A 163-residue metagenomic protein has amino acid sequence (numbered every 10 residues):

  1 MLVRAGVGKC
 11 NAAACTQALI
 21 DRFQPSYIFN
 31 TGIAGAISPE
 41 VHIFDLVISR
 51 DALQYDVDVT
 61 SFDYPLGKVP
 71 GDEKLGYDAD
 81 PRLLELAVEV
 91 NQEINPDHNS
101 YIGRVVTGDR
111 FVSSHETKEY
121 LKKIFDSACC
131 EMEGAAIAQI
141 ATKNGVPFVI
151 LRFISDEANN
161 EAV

Functional and structural regions predicted by a protein language model:
M1-F23: N-terminal short beta-loop-beta anion/metal-coordinating cradle
L2-A5, R104-V106, L151: Active-site-proximal beta-strand elements of phosphoester/diester hydrolases
Q24-F29: Proline-aspartate-enriched helix->loop->beta-strand connector
I37-F125: Mid-sequence, gly/pro-rich, charge-dense loop/helix-turn segments that line enzyme active sites
E93, F148, I154-V163: Regulatory input/activation interfaces that engage signals or partners
S113-H115, A138-Q139, E157-A162: Short active-site-adjacent structural elements
E131-V149: Short glycine-rich, acidic/polar surface loops and turns
